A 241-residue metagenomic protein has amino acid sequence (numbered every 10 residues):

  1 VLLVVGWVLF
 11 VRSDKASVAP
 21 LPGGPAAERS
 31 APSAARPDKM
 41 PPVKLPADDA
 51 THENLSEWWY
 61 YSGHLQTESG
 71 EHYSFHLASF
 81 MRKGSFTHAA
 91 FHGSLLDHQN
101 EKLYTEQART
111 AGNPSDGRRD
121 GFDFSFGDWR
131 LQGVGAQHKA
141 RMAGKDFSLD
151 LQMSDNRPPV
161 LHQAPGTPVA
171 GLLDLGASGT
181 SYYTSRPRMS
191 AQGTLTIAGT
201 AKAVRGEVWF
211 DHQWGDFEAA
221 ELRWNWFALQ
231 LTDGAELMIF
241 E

Functional and structural regions predicted by a protein language model:
V1-E241: Structured soluble/peripheral alpha/beta segments that form catalytic or ligand/cofactor-binding pockets
